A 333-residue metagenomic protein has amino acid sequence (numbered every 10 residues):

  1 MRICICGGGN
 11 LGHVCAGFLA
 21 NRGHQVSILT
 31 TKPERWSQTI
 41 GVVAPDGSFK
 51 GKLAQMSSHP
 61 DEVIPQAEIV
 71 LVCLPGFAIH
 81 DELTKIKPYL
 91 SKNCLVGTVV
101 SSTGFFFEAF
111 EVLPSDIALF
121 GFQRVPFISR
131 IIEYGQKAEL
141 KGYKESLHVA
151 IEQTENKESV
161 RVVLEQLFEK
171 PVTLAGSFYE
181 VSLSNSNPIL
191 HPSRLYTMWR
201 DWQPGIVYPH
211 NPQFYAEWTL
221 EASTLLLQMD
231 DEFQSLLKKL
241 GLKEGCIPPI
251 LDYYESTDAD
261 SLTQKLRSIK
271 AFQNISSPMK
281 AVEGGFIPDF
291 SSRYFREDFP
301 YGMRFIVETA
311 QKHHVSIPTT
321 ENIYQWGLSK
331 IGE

Functional and structural regions predicted by a protein language model:
M1-S48: NAD(P)+-binding Rossmann beta1-loop-alpha1 motif at the extreme N-terminus of oxidoreductases
G23, L53-A54, A67, N93: Short, well-ordered alpha-helix to beta-strand connector turns
K52-Q66, T173: Short acidic low-complexity segments
V72, G76-A138: Rossmann-like NAD(P)(H) cofactor-binding subdomain of soluble oxidoreductases
I117-T173: Predominantly flavin-linked oxidoreductase catalytic cores and closely associated redox partners
H148-D252: Active-site-lining helix/loop region of Rossmann-like oxidoreductase modules
P204, P209-H210, A216, S223-E333: NAD(P)-dependent Rossmann-like dehydrogenase/reductase catalytic/cofactor-binding core
